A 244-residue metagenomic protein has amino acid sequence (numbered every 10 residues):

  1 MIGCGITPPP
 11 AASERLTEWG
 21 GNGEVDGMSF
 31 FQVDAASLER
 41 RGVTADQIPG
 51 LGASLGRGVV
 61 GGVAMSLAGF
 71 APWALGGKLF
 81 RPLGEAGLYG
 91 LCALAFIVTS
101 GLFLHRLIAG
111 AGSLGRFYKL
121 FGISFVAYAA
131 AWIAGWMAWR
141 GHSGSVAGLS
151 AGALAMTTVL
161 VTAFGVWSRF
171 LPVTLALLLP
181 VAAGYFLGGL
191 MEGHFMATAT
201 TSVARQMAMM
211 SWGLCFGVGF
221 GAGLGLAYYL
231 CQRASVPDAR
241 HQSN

Functional and structural regions predicted by a protein language model:
V25-S113, S202-S211, Y229-N244: N-terminal topogenic module of multi-pass integral membrane proteins
V60-V63, G115-A131, V173-Y185: Transmembrane alpha-helical segments of multi-pass membrane proteins
M65, C92-F103, A151-T162, L214-Y228: Hydrophobic cores of alpha-helical transmembrane segments in multi-pass inner/ER membrane proteins, independent
P72-A93, A111-G115, A129-A151, S168-L171 (+1 more regions): Membrane-helix interface and helix-disruption motif detector
R106-K119, V161-A176: Membrane-helix interface "capping/anchor" motifs
S168-N244: C-terminal transmembrane helix-loop-helix hairpin of multi-pass membrane proteins
